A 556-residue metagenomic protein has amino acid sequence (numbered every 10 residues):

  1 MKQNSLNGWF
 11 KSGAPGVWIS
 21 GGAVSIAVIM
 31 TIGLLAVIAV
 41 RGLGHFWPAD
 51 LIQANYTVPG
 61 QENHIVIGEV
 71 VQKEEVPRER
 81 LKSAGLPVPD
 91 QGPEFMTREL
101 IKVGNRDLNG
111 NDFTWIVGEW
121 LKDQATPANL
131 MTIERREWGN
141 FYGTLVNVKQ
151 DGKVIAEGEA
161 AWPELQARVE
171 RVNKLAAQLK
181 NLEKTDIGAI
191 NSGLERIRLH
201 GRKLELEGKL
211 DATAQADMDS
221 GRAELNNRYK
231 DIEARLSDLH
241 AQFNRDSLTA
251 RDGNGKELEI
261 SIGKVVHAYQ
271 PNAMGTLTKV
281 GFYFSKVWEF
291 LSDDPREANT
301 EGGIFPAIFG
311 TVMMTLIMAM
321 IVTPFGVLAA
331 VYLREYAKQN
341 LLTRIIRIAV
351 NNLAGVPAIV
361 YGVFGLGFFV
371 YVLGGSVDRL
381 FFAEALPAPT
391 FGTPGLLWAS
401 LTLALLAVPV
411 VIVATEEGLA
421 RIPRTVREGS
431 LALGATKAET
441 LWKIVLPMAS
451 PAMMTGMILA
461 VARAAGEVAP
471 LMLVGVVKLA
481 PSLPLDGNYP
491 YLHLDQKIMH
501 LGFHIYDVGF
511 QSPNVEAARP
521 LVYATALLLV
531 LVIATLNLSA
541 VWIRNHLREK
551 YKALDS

Functional and structural regions predicted by a protein language model:
M1-G21, S25-G33, A39-N299, D555-S556: Membrane-topology segments of multi-pass transport proteins
Y283-G302, A337, Y361-L405, G475-V477 (+1 more regions): Membrane-interfacial helix termini and adjacent extracytoplasmic/periplasmic loops of multi-pass transporters
A298, G475-L527: Interhelical loop and adjacent transmembrane-helix boundary motif in polytopic membrane transport permeases
M318-V350, Y371, A540-E549: Transmembrane-helix boundary motif in ABC transporter permease subunits
P324-A329, V360-V363, W398, L405-V426 (+3 more regions): Membrane-embedded alpha-helices of multi-pass transport/permease systems
A349-V356, F369, S400-V411, V461-A465 (+2 more regions): Hydrophobic transmembrane alpha-helices
V411-E416, P423, K437-G475: Transmembrane alpha-helices
